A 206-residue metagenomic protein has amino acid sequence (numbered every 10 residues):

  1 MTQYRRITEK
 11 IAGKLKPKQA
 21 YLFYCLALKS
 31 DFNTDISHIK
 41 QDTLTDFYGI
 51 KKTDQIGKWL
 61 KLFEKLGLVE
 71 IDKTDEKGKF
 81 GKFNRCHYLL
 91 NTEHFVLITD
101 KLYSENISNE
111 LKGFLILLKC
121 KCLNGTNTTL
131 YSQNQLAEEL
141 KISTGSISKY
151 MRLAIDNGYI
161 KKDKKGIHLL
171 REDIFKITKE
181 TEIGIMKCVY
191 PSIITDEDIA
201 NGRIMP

Functional and structural regions predicted by a protein language model:
M1-P206: Electropositive, intrinsically flexible nucleic-acid-contacting patches
